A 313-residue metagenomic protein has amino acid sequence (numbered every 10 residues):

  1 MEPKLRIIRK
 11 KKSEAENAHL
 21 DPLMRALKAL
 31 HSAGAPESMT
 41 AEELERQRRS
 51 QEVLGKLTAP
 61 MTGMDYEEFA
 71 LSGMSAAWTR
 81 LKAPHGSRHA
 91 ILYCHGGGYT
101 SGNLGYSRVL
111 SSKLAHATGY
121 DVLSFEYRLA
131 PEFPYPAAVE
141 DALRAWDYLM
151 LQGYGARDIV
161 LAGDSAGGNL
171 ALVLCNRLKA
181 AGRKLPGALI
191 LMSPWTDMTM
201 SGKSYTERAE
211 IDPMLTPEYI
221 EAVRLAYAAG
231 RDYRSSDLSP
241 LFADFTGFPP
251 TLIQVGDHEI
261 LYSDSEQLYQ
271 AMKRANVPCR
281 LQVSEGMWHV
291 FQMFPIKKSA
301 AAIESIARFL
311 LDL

Functional and structural regions predicted by a protein language model:
M1-P84: A glycine/proline-hinged amphipathic helix-loop "lid/cap" segment that gates access to hydrophobic ligand pockets
G34, E67-L313: Alpha/beta-hydrolase superfamily serine-hydrolase fold, recognizing
